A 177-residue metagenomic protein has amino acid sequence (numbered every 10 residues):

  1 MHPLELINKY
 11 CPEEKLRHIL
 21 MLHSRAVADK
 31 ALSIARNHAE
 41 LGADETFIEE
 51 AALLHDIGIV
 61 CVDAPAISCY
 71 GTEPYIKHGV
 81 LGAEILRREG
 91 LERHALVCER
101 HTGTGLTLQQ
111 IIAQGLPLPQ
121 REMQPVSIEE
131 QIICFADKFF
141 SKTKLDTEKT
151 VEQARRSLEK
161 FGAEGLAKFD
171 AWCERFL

Functional and structural regions predicted by a protein language model:
M1, E5-I7, D146-T147, V151: Active-site hotspot residues in diverse enzymes, especially metal/ion-binding acidic/histidine motifs
H2-H23, C61-G71: Active-site flanking loop/helix segments enriched in acidic
I7-N8, A28, L32, G82-R87 (+1 more regions): Amphipathic alpha-helical segments within well-ordered protein domains
P12, E40-T147, V151: Divalent metal-dependent catalytic cores for phosphoryl transfer on phosphate-bearing substrates
L20, S24, Y75, L166-F169: Hydrophobic packing residues in well-ordered alpha-helices of helical domains and bundles
L158-L177: Charged phosphate-binding loop/patch that engages nucleotide di/tri-phosphates or the phosphate backbone of nucleic
